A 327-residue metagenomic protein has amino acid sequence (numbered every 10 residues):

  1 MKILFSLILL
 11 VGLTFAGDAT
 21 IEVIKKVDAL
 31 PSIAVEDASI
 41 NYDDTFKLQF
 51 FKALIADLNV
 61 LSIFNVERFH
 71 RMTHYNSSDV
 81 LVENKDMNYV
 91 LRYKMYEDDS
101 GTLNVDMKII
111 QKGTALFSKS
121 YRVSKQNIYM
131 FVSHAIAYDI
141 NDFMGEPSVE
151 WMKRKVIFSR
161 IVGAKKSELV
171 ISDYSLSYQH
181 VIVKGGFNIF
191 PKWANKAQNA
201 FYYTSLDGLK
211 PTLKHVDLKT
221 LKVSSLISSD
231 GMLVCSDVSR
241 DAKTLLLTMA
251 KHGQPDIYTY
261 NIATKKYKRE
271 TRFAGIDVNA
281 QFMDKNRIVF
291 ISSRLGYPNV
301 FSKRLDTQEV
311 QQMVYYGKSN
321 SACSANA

Functional and structural regions predicted by a protein language model:
I3-L13: Sec-dependent N-terminal signal peptides
A16-L30, T114, S118-V181: C-terminal/domain-edge helix-coil "capping" segments
E22-V82: Short beta-strand->alpha-helix linker/helix-N-cap micro-motif that forms a surface specificity/interaction loop
S78-I136: Amphipathic beta-strand/beta-sheet edge segments enriched in Tyr/Trp
G101-N104, A164-V170, L209-H215, G253-Y258 (+1 more regions): Structural motif
P147-R154, F190-A200, S236-T244, A280-R287 (+1 more regions): Blade-terminus and WD-like Trp-Asp/Gly-His loop motifs, strongest in beta-propeller folds
V156-R160, A200-T204, T244-T248, I288-I291: Residue position within the beta-strands of beta-propeller blades
D173-F187, D217-M232, Y260-V278, K303-S319: Multi-bladed beta-propeller domains
